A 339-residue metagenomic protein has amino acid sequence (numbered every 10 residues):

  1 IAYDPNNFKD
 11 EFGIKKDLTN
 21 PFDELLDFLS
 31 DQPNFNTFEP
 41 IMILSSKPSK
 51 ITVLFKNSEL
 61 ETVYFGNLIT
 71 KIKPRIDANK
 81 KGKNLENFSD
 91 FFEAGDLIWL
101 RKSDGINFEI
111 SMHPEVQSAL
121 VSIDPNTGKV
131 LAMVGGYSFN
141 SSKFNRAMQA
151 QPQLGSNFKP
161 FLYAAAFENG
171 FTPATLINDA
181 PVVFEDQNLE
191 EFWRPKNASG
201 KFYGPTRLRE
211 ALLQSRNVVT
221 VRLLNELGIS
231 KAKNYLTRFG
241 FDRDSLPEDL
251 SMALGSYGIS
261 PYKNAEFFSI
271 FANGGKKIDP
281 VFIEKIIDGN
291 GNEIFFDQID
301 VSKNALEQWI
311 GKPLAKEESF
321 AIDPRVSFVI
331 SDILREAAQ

Functional and structural regions predicted by a protein language model:
I1, N126-K129, P160-F167, Y257-F282 (+2 more regions): Active-site-proximal alpha-helical segments within enzyme catalytic domains
I1-P152, S156-F158, F171-T175, S230-L236 (+1 more regions): Periplasmic/cell-envelope proteins involved in peptidoglycan metabolism and beta-lactam response
A2-E11, Q117, N178-V183, V281-N292: Acidic/histidine-enriched alpha-helical segments
D4, E11-I14, L18-P21, F158 (+8 more regions): Stable alpha-helical elements in mature extracytoplasmic
K81-E86, F108-E109, V116-S118, F144-P152 (+5 more regions): Second-shell loop/turn segments in exported
P125, N140-S141, F167-T175, D242-D244 (+1 more regions): Secondary-structure transition/capping motifs at alpha-helix termini and the adjoining loop/turn into the next element
N126, F171-S230, K277, G289-V329 (+1 more regions): Conserved catalytic neighborhood of penicillin-recognizing serine enzymes
R238-I294, A315, S319-A321, I333: Active-site-proximal helix/loop microenvironment of the serine DD-peptidase/beta-lactamase transpeptidase fold
